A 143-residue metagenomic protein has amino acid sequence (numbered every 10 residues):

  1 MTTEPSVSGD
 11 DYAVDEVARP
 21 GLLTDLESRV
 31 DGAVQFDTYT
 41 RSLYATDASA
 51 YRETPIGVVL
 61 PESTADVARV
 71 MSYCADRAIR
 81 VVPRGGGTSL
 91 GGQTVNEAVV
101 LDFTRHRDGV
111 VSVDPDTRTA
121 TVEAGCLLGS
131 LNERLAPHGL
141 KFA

Functional and structural regions predicted by a protein language model:
M1-A48, T54, Y73-V81: N-terminal accessory segments
L26, S49-V81, F103-A143: N-terminal glycine-rich flavin-associated loop
V34, L43-Y44, L90, V110-V113 (+1 more regions): Short clusters of hydrophobic/aromatic residues that line enzyme substrate/ligand-binding pockets
D47-A50, L90-V95: Short glycine-biased active-site loop of nucleotidyltransferases that positions the nucleotide triphosphate and helps
G92-E97, N132-R134: Short acidic, glycine/serine/threonine-rich loops at helix termini
V100: Short glycine-aspartate micro-motif
